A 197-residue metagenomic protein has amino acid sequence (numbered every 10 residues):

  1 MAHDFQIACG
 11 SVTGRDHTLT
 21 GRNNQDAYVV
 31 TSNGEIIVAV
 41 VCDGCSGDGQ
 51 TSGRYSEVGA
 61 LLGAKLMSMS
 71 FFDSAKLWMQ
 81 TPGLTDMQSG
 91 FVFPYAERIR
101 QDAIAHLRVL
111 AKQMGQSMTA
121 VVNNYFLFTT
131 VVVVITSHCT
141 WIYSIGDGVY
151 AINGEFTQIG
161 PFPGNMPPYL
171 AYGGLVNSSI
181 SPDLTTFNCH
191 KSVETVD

Functional and structural regions predicted by a protein language model:
M1-D197: PP2C/PPM-type serine/threonine phosphatase catalytic domain
